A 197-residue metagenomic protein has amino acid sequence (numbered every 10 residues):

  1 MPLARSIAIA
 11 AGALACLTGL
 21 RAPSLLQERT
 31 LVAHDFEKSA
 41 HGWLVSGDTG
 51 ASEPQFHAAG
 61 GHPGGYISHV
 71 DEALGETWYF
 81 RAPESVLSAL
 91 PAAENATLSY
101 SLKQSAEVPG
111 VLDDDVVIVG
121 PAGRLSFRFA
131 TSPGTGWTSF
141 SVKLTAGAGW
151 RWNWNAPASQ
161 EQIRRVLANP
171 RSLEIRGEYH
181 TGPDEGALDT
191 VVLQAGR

Functional and structural regions predicted by a protein language model:
M1-A8: Bacterial N-terminal signal peptides that target proteins for export
A15-R29: Bacterial Sec-dependent signal peptides at the C-terminal "C-region" and cleavage site
R29-E37: Boundary/junction segments of secreted and surface-exposed precursor proteins
E37-E72: Extracellular glycan-recognition surfaces and repeat-rich motifs
G75-P157, G182-A187: Extracellular ligand-binding interfaces
V166-I175: Noncatalytic modules at the cell exterior or secretory-pathway interfaces, chiefly beta-strand-rich lectin/adhesion
E178-Q194: Extracellular carbohydrate recognition
